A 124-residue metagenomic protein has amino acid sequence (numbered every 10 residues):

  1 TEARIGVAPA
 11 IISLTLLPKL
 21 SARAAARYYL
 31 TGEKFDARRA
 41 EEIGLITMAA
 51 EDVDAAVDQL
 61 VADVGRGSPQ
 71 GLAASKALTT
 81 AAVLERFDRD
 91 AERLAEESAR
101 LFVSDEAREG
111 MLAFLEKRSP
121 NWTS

Functional and structural regions predicted by a protein language model:
T1-Q70, L112, R118: Crotonase-fold acyl-CoA enzyme core
Y28-Y29, A40, L78, A82 (+1 more regions): Helix-loop "lid/cap" segments that line or gate small-molecule binding pockets
Y29, R89-L94, A113: Short alpha-helical "patches" and their helix-cap loops
A37, A95, G110, W122-T123: Amphipathic alpha-helical interaction segments
I46-E92, A99, N121-S124: C-terminal long alpha-helix characteristic of the crotonase
E106-A107: Interdomain hinge/lid region at the active-site interface of Rossmann-like NAD(P)-dependent oxidoreductases
